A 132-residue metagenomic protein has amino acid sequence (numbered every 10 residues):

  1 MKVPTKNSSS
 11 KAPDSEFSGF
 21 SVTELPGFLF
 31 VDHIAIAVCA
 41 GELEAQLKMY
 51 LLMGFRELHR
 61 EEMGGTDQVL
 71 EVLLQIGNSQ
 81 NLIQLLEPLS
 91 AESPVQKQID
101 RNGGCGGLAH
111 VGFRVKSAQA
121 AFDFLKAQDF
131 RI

Functional and structural regions predicted by a protein language model:
K2-S9, S15, E24-D32, I36-I83 (+1 more regions): Core segments of cupin and vicinal oxygen chelate
D14-G19, H59-R60, E92-Q98: A short, acidic/glycine-rich surface segment
A37, G112-K116: Short hydrophobic/aromatic beta-strand micro-patches that form the beta-sheet surface supporting nucleotide- or nucleic
K48-Y50, L73, D100-R101, A109 (+1 more regions): Broad hydrophobic/π-residue packing in well-ordered secondary structure
G64, E92-S93, V115, F122: A broad, structure-centric signal for solvent-exposed, well-ordered loop/edge residues that line or flank functional
Q68, A91-G103, G107-A109: A cross-kingdom feature marking solvent-exposed beta-strand/loop segments within repeated, beta-rich binding/scaffold
I83-S93: Short, basic, helix/turn surface patches
A91, F130-R131: Residue-level marker of structural boundaries
